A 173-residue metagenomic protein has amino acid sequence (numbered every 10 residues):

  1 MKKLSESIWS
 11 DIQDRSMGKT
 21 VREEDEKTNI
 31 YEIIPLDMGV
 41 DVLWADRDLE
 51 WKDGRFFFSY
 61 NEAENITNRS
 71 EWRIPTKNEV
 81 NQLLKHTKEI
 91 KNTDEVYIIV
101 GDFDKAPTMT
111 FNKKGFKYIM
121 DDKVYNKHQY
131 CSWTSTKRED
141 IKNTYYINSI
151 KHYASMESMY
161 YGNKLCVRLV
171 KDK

Functional and structural regions predicted by a protein language model:
L4-I8: Intrinsically disordered, compositionally biased low-complexity regions
W9-R73, V96-I98: Extracellular adhesion/carbohydrate-recognition regions
S10, D46-W51, E62, E71 (+1 more regions): C-terminal, surface-exposed recognition/capping segments
